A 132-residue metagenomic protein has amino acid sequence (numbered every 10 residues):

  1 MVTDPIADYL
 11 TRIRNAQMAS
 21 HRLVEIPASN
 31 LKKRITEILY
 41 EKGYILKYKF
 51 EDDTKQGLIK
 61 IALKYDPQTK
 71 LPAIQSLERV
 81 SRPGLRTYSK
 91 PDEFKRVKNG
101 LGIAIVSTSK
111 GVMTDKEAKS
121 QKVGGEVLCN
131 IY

Functional and structural regions predicted by a protein language model:
M1-Y132: Core subunits and conserved enzymes of cellular information-processing and envelope-translocation systems across
